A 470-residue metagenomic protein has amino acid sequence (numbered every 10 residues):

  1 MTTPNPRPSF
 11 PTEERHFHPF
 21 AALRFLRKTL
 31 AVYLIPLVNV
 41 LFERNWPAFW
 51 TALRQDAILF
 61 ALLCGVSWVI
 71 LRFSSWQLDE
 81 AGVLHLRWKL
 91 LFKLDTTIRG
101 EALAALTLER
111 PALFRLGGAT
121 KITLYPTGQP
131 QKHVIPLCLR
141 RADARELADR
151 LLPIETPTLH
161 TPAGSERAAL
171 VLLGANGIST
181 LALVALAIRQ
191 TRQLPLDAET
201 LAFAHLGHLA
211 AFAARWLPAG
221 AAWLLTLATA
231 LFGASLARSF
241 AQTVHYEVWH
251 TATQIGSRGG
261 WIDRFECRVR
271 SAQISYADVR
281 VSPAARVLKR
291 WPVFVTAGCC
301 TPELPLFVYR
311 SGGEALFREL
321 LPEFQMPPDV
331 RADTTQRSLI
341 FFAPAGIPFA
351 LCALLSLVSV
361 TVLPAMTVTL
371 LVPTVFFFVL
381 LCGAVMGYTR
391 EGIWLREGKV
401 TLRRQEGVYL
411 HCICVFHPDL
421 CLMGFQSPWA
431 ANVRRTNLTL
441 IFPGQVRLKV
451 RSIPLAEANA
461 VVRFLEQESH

Functional and structural regions predicted by a protein language model:
M1-H470: N-terminal basic, Ser/Thr-rich segments that initiate or prime the first beta/alpha elements at protein or domain
